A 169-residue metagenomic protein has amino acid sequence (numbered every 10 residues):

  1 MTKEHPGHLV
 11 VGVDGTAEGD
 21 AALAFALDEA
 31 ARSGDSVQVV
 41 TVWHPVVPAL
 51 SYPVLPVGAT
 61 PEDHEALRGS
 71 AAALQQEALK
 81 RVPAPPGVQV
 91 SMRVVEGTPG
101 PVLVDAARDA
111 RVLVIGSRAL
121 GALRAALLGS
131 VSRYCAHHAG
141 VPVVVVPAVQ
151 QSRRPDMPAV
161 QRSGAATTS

Functional and structural regions predicted by a protein language model:
M1-H5, E18, D28, R32 (+2 more regions): Structural beta-alpha unit
T2-G58, A148, S163-S169: Small/aliphatic-rich secondary-structure junction motif
A22, A49-Y52, L103-D105, A126 (+1 more regions): Short, well-ordered secondary-structure micro-motifs
A22, A71-L79: Short, well-ordered amphipathic alpha-helical segments that serve as non-catalytic structural scaffolds within diverse
Q38-V40, S91-V95, V144: General small-molecule cofactor/ligand-binding pocket signal
G58-A73: A short acidic, glycine-rich active-site loop that binds or catalyzes chemistry on phosphate/adenosine moieties
V112-H137, S152-R154: Glycine-rich, Arg-bearing micro-motifs that act as flexible, cationic patches
V141-S152: Short, flexible loop segments at boundaries between secondary-structure elements
